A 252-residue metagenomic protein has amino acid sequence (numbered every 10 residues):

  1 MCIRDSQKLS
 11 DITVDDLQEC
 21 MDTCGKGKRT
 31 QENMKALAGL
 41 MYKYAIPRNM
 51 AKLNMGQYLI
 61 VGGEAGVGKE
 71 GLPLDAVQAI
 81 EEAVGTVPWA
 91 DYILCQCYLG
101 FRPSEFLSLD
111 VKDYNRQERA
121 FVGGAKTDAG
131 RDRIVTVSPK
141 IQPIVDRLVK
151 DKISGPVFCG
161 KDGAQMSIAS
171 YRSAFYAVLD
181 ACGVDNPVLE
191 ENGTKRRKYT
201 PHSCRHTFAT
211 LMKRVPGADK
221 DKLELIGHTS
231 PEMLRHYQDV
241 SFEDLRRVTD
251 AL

Functional and structural regions predicted by a protein language model:
I3, D11-V14, V61, E82 (+3 more regions): Phosphate-coordinating loops and pocket residues in cytosolic domains that bind phosphorylated ligands
R4-M50, G66, A164-S170, K198-Y199: N-terminal core-binding DNA-recognition domain of tyrosine site-specific recombinases/integrases
I12, I168, V188-P216: Short basic/aromatic active-site micro-motif
K28-M34, P47, A51-P103, L107 (+2 more regions): Basic, Lys/Arg- and aromatic-enriched nucleic-acid-binding interface segment
R29, P47, L94, Y98 (+3 more regions): C-terminal catalytic core of tyrosine-transesterase DNA break-rejoin enzymes
G71, G124-A129, I226-A251: Catalytic-site neighborhood detector that most strongly recognizes the C-terminal catalytic loop/helix of tyrosine
S108-Y114, G193, L223-T229, Q238-V240: A short, basic/aromatic helix-end/turn motif that makes direct DNA contacts
S138-R196: Active-site/catalytic core of tyrosine-dependent DNA strand-transfer enzymes
